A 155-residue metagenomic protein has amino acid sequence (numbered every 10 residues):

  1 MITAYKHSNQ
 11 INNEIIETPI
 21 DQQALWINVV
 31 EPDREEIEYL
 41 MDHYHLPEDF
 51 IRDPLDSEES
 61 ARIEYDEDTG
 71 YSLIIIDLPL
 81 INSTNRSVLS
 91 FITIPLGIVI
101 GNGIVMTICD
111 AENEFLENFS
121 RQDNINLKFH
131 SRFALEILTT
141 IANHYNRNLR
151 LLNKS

Functional and structural regions predicted by a protein language model:
M1-S155: Peripheral, non-transmembrane regulatory/ligand-interaction domains of membrane transport proteins
